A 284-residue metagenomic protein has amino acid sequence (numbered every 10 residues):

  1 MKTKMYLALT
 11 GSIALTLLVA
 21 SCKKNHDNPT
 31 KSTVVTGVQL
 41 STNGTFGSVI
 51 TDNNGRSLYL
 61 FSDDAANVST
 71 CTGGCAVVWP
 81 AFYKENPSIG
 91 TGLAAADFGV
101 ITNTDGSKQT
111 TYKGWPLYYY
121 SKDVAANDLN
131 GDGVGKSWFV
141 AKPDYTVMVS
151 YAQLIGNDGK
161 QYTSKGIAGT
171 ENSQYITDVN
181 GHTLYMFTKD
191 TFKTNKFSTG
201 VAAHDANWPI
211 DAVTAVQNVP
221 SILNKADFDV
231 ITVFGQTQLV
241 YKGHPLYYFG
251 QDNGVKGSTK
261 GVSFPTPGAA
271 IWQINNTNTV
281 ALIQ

Functional and structural regions predicted by a protein language model:
K2-Y6, G11-S41: Bacterial Sec-dependent N-terminal signal peptides
D27-S48, V140-S173: Start-of-domain signal
Q39-P80: Post-signal-peptide N-terminal segment of Sec-exported extracytoplasmic proteins
N43-G44, P87-S107, A125, G169 (+2 more regions): A cross-kingdom feature marking solvent-exposed beta-strand/loop segments within repeated, beta-rich binding/scaffold
I50-N53, T102-N103, Q109-K113, I176-V179 (+2 more regions): Extracellular/periplasmic catalytic domains that process cell-envelope and extracellular macromolecules
L58, I155-N195: Surface-exposed interaction/gating patches
N67, V100-S150, K193, P245-V280: Hydrophobic, ordered structural segments
V68-G99, K136-K142, F192-F228, A270-L282: A low-complexity, Ser/Thr/Gly/Pro-enriched, surface-exposed linker/loop concept that marks segments flanking
